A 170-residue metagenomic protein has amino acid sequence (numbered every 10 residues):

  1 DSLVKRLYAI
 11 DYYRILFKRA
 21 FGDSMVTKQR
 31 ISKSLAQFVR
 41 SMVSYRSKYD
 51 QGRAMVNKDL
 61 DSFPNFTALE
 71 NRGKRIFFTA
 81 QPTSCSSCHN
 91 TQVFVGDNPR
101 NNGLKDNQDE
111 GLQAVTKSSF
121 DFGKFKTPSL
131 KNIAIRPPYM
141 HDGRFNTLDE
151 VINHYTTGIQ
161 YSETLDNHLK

Functional and structural regions predicted by a protein language model:
D1-N57, S62-F66: Extracytoplasmic redox metalloprotein regions
S47-D166: Short glycine/threonine-rich turn/loop motifs
